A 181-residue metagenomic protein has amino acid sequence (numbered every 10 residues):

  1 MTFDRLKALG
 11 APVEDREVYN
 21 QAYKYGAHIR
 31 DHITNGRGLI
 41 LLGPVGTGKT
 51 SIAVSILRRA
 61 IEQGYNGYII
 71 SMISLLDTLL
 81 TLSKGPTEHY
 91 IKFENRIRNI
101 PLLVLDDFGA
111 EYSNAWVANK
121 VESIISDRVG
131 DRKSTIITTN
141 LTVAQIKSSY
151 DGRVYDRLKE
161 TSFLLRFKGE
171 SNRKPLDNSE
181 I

Functional and structural regions predicted by a protein language model:
D4-R30: N-terminal pre-Walker A segment at the start of P-loop NTPase domains
V13-N20, I61-N99: Short glycine-rich substrate-engagement loop in P-loop NTPases that contacts/grips substrate
D31-I33, A60, N95-R98, S126-D131 (+1 more regions): Conserved catalytic network of the ASCE P-loop NTPase/AAA+ motor domain
I33-A53: Walker A/P-loop nucleotide-binding motif
S51-Y65: P-loop NTPase Walker A phosphate-binding motif
Y65-N66, N99-L102, D131-I137: Loop/turn-to-beta-strand initiation segments
L75-L82, F108-I181: Replace "adjacent to P-loop NTPase cores in ATP/GTP-dependent enzymes" with "adjacent to NTP-binding cores
